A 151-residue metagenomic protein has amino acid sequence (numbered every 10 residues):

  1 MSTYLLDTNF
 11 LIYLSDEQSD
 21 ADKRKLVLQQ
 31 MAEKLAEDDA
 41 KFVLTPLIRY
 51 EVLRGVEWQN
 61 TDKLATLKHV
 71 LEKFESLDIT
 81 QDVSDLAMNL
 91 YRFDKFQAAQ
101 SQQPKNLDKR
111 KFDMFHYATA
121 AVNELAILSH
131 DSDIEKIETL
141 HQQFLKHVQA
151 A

Functional and structural regions predicted by a protein language model:
M1-L44, R54-K68: Short, well-structured N-terminal submotif of metal-dependent ribonuclease cores
T3, K34, Y117-A151: Acidic, PIN/NYN-like endoribonuclease modules and their adjacent C-terminal/linker elements
D7-N9, D113, D131-D133: Acidic active-site catalytic centers that drive phospho-/nucleotidyl reactions and related ester hydrolyses
L11, R49-V52, I134-E135: A generic structural signal for short hydrophobic patches within well-formed alpha-helices
Q59-D62, D94-K95, F144-V148: Short, hinge-like loop/turn segments at secondary-structure boundaries
L71: Acidic, glycine-rich loop-and-strand cores that form catalytic or ligand-binding grooves in diverse globular domains
E75-T80, K146-A150: Short acidic-hydrophobic, aromatic-tinged amphipathic segments that line or gate anion-handling sites
S76-A126, H130: Active-site neighborhoods of divalent-metal-dependent phosphate/nucleic-acid chemistry enzymes
